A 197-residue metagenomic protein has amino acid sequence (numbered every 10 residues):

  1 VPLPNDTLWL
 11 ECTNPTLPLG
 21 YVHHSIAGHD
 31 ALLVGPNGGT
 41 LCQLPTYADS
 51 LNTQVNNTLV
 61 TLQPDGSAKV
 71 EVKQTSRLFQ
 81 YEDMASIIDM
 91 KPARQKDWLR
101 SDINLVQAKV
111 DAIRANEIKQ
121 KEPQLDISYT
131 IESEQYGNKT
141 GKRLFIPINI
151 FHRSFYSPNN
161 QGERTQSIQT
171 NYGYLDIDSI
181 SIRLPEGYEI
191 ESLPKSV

Functional and structural regions predicted by a protein language model:
V1-V197: A sensor for short, sequence-defined functional sites
